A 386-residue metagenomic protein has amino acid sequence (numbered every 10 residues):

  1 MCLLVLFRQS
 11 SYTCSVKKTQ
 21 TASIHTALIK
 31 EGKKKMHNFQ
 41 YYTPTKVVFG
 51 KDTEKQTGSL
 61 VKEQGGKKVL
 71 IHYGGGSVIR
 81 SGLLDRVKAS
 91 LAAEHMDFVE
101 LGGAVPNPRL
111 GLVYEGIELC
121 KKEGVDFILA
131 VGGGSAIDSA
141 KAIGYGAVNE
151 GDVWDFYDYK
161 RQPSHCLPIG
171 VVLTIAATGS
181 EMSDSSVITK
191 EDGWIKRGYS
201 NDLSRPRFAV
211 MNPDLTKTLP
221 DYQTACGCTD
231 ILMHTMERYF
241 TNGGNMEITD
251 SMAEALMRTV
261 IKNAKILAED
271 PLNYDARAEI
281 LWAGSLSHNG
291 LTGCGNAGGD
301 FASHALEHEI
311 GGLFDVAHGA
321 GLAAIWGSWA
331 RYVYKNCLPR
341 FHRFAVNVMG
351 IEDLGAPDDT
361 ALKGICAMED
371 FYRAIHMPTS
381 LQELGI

Functional and structural regions predicted by a protein language model:
Y12-C14, K18-K35: Short, Lys/Arg-enriched N-terminal segments with co-localized hydrophobic residues within the first ~10-30 amino acids
K35-F127, L381-Q382: ATP/NTP phosphate-donor binding region
E54-T57, R80-L83, L110, S135-K141 (+3 more regions): Short glycine/serine/threonine-rich phosphate/pyrophosphate-binding segments that cradle anionic phosphate groups
R86-V87, I117, A136-E150, M182-S183: Short Gly/Thr/Asp-enriched flexible loops that form oxyanion-binding sites at enzyme active sites
C120, V125-I143, T174-S180, L313-V316: Glycine/serine-rich anion-binding loops at beta->alpha junctions that coordinate negatively charged ligand groups
V148-N245, R343: A glycine/threonine-rich phosphate-anchoring loop and its flanking beta-alpha core in nucleotide/phosphate-binding
R238-A367: Active-site segments that bind and position negatively charged phosphate/pyrophosphate groups
